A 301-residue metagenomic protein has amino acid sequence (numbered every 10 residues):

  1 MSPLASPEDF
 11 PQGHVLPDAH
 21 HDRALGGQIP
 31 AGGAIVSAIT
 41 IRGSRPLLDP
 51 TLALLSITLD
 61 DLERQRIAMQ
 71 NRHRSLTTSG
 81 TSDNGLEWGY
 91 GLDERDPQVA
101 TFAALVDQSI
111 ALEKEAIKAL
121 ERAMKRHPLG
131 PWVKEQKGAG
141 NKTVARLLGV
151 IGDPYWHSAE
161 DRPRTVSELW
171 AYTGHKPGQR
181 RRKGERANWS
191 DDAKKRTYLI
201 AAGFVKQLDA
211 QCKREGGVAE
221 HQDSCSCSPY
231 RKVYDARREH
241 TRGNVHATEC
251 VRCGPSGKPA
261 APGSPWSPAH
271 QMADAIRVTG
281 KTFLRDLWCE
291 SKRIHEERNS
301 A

Functional and structural regions predicted by a protein language model:
M1-I41, C250, A301: Glycine- and charge-rich intrinsically disordered segments
D22-M124: Long, charge-rich intrinsically disordered scaffolds of nucleic-acid metabolism proteins
D49, A145-G149, R285: Short, hydrophobic alpha-helix immediately C-terminal to the catalytic nucleophile
I67, R74, T78, K125 (+6 more regions): Hydrophobic/aromatic-lined pockets within catalytic cores
P128-T143, E185, W189-S190, M272-A275: Secondary-structure capping and boundary motifs in well-ordered enzyme cores
G130-Y155, E168-G178: Helix-hairpin-helix
Y155, R162-P163: Class I SAM-dependent methyltransferase SAM-binding "motif I" and its flanking Rossmann-like core
T173, P177-A301: A basic, often C-terminal nucleic-acid-binding module that engages the phosphate backbone, implemented in DNA
